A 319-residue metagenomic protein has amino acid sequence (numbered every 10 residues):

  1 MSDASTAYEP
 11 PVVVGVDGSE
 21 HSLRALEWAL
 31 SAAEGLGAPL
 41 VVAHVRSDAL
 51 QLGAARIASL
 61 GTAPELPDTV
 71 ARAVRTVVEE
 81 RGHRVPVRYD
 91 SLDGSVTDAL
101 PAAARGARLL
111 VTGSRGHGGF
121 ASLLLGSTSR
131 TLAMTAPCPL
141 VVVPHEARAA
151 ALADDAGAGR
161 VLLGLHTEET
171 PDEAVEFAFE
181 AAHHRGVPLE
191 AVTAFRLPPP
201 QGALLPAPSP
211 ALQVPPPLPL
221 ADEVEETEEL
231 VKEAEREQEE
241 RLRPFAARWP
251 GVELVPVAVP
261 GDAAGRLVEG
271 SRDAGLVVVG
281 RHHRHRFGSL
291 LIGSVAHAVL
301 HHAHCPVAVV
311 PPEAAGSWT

Functional and structural regions predicted by a protein language model:
M1-Y8, H21, V78-L110, A246-V277 (+1 more regions): Structural beta-alpha unit
S2-L60, A158-V224, A246, E253-V255: Small/aliphatic-rich secondary-structure junction motif
E34, A191, L218, V231-Q238 (+1 more regions): Conserved N-terminal glycine/acidic-rich loop preference
V41-A43, R88-L92, V141, E190-V192 (+2 more regions): General small-molecule cofactor/ligand-binding pocket signal
S59-T69, L220-A234: A short acidic, glycine-rich active-site loop that binds or catalyzes chemistry on phosphate/adenosine moieties
T112-S114, L140-H145, V307-P311: Short beta-strand elements of ligand-binding domains
T112-T131, T135, A158, L276-H301 (+1 more regions): Glycine-rich, Arg-bearing micro-motifs that act as flexible, cationic patches
S129-A150: Short, structured interface segments
